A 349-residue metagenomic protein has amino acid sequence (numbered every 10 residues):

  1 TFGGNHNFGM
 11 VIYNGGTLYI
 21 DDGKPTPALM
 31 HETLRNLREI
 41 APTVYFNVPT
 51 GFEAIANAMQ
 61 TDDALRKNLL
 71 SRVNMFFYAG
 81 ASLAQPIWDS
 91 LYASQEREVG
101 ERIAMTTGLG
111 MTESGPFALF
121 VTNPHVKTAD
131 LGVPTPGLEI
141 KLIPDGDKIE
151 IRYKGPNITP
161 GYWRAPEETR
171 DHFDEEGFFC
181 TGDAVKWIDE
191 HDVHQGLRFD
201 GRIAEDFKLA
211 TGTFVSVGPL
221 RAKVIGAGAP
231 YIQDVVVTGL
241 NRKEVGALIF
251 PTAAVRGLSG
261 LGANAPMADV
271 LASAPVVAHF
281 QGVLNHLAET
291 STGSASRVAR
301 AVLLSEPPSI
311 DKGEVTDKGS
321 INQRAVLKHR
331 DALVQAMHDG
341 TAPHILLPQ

Functional and structural regions predicted by a protein language model:
N7-F8, N14, G23-K148, P156 (+4 more regions): Conserved adenylate-forming
L18-Y19: A short hydrophobic/small-residue beta-strand
M30, P166, F178, T213 (+2 more regions): Amphipathic alpha-helical segments in well-structured domains
I140-L142, D183-W187, V237: A structural signal for short hydrophobic beta-strand segments in well-ordered beta-sheet cores
I149-L209, L346-P348: Conserved ATP-binding/catalytic segment of the ANL
I158, V193-K223, R256-A274, S294-A295 (+2 more regions): Adenylate-forming
A184, A227-A254, A288: C-terminal boundary motif of the adenylate-forming
F207, Q233-G239, K243, Q281-Q349: Conserved C-terminal "lid"/linker of ANL adenylate-forming enzymes
